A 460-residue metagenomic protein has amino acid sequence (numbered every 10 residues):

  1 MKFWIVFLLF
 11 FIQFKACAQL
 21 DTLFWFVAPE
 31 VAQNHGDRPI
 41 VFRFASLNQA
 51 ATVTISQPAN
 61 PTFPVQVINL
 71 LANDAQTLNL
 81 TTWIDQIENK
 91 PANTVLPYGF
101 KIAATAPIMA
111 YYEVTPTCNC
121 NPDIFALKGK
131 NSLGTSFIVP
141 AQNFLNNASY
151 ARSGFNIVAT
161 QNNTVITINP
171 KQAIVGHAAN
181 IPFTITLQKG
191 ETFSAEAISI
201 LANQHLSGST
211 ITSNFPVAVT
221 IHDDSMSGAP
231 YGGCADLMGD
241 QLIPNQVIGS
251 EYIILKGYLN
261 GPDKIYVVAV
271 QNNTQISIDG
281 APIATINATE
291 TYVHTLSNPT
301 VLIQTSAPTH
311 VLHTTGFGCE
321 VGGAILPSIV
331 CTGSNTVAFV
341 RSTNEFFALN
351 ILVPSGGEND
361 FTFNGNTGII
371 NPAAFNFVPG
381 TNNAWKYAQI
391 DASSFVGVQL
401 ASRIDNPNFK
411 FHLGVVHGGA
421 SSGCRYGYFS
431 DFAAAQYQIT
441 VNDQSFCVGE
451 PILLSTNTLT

Functional and structural regions predicted by a protein language model:
M1, V441-D443, G449: Intervening/peripheral non-core polypeptide segments
M1-T22: Bacterial Sec-dependent N-terminal signal peptides
K2-F3, I12, F411-L413, T460: Short intrinsically disordered, low-complexity coil segments enriched in acidic
I5, I12-Q13, N131, E191 (+2 more regions): Generic low-complexity, intrinsically disordered sequence content enriched in small uncharged/hydrophobic residues
Q19-I439, F446: Extracellular lectin-like interaction modules
E450-L459: A short beta-strand segment in extracellular, disulfide-stabilized domains
